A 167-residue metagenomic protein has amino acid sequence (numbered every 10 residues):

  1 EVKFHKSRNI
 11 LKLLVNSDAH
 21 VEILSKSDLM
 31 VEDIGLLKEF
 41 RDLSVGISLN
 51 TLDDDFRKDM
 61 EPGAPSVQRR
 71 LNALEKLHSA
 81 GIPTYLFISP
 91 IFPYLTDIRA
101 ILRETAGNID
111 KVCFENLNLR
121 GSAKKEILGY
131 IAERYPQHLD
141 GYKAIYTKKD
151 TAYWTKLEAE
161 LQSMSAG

Functional and structural regions predicted by a protein language model:
E1-W154: Conserved AdoMet/S-adenosylmethionine-binding subsite of the radical SAM
L157-A159: Rossmann-like AdoMet/SAM-dependent catalytic core
Q162-G167: Charge-patterned, long linear interaction tracts outside catalytic cores
